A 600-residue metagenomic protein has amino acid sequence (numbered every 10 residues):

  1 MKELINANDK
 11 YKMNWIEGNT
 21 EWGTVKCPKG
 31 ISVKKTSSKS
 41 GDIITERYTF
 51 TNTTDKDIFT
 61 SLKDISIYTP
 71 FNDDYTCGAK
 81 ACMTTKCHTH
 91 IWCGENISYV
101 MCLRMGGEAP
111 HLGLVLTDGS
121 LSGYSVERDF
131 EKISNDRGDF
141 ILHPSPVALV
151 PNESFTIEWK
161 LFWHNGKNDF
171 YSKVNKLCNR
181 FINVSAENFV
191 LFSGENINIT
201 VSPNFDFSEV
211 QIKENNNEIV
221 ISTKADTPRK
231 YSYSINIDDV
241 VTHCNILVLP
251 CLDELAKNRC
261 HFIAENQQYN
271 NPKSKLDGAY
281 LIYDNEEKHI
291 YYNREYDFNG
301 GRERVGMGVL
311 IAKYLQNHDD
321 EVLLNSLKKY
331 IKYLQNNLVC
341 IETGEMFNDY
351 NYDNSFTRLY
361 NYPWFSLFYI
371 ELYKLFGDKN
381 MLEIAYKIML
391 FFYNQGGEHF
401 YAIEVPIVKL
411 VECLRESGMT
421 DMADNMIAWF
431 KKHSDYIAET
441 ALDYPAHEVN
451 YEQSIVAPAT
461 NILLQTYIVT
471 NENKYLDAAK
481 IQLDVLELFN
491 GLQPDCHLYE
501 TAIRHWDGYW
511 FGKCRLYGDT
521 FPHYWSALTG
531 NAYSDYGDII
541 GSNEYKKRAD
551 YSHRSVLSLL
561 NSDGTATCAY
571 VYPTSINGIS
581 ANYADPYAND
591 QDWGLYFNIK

Functional and structural regions predicted by a protein language model:
K2-I5, D9-G123: Polysaccharide-binding surfaces and accessory modules of carbohydrate-active proteins
A7, V25-I31, T36-S40, I65-Y68 (+2 more regions): Beta-strand-rich recognition/accessory modules
I44-E46, E195-I199: Structural beta-strand segments of beta-rich domains
Y75-T76, K173-G194, T242-L281: Low-complexity, Pro/Ser/Thr- and charge-rich linker/hinge segments at domain boundaries
N168-L191, K432, Y436, A459-K600: Terminal, non-catalytic domain-edge segments
T200-K257: Extended acidic/polar, glycine-enriched regions that form or flank non-catalytic beta-rich accessory modules
L255-A527, S552: Catalytic cores of extracellular degradative/oxidative enzymes
